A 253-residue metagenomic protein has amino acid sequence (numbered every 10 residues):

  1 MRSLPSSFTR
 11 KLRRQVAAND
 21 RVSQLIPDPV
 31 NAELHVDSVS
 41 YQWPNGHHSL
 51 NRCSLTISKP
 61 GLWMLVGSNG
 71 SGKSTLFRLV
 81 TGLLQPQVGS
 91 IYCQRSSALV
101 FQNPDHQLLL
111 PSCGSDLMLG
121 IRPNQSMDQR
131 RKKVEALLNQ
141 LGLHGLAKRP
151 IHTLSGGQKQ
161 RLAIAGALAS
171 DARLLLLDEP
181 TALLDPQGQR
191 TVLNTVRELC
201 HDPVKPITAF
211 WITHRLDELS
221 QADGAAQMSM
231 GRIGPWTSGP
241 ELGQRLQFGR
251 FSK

Functional and structural regions predicted by a protein language model:
V66-S68: The feature captures the beta-strand-to-loop junction immediately N-terminal to the Walker
T81: Helix-to-loop junction immediately C-terminal to a conserved catalytic motif
D128-L146: Conserved ABC ATPase "signature" region
P150-L154, Q158: Conserved ABC ATPase signature
I164: Hydrophobic anchor residue at the start of the ABC signature
L175-E179: Catalytic Walker B motif of ABC-type/P-loop ATPase nucleotide-binding domains
R232-K253: Conserved beta-strand-loop-alpha-helix hinge in the C-terminal portion of ABC ATPase nucleotide-binding domains
